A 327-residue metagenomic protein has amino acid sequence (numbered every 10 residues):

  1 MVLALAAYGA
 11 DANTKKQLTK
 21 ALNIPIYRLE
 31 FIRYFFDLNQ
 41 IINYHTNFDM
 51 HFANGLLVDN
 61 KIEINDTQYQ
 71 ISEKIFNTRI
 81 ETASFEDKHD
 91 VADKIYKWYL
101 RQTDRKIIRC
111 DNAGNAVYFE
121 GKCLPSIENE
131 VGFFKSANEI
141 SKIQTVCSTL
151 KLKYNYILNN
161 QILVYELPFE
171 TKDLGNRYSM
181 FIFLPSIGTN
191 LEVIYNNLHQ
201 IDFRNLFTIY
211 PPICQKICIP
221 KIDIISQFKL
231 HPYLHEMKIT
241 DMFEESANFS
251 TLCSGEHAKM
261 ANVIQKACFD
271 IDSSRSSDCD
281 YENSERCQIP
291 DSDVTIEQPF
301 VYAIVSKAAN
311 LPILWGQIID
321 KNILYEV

Functional and structural regions predicted by a protein language model:
M1-A4, M180-I182, A303, L314: Structural recognition of the beta-strand scaffold that forms the well-ordered cores of secreted hydrolase catalytic
M1-Y8, G114-A116: Contiguous, well-ordered alpha-helical segments that form the cores/surfaces of helical PPI scaffolds
A12-I26, R101-D104: Primarily short, surface-exposed interaction patches in extracytoplasmic proteins
A12-L18, N190-V193, S226-F228, L311-L314 (+1 more regions): Extracytoplasmic/secreted cell-surface and envelope-processing proteins
L29-V193, T208-Q288: Non-catalytic, conformational "gating/processing" segments within enzyme and secreted inhibitor domains
H199: Catalytic and substrate-binding regions of extracellular carbohydrate-active enzymes, especially polysaccharide lyases
F203-R204: Extracellular glycan-recognition regions
A267, S273-V327: C-terminal soluble interaction/assembly domains
